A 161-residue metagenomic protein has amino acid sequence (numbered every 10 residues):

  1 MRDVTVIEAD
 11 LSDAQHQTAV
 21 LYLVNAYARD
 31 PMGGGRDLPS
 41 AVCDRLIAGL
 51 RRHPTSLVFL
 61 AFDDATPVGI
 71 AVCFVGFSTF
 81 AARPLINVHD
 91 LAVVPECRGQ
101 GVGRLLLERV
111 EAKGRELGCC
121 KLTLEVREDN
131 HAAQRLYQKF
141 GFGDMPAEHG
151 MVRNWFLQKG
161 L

Functional and structural regions predicted by a protein language model:
R2-R83, H89, L107, K113 (+2 more regions): Acetyl-CoA-dependent GNAT
D3-T5, D13, G118-L161: C-terminal "cap" of GNAT-fold acetyltransferases
G76-S78, E96, D129-H131: Short coil/turn motifs at secondary-structure junctions
P84, Q100, E116-C120: Short coil/turn segments at alpha/beta junctions that flank glycine-rich nucleotide-binding fingerprints
H89-L91, F140: Structural detector for helix-capping/boundary residues
L91-R98, R127: A short, internal acetyl-CoA/4′-phosphopantetheine-binding micro-motif in the GNAT/acyltransferase core
V94, L105-K121: Conserved acyl-CoA
G99-A112, R135-K139: Conserved acetyl-CoA-binding loop-helix of GNAT-fold acetyltransferases
